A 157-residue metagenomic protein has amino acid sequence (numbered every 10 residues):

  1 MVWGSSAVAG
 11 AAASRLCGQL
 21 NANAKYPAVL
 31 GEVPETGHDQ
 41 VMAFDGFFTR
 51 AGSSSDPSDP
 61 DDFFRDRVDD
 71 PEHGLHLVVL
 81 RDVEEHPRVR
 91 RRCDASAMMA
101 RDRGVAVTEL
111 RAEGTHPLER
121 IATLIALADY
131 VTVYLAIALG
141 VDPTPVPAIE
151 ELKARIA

Functional and structural regions predicted by a protein language model:
M1-A157: A SIS-like phosphosugar-recognition module
